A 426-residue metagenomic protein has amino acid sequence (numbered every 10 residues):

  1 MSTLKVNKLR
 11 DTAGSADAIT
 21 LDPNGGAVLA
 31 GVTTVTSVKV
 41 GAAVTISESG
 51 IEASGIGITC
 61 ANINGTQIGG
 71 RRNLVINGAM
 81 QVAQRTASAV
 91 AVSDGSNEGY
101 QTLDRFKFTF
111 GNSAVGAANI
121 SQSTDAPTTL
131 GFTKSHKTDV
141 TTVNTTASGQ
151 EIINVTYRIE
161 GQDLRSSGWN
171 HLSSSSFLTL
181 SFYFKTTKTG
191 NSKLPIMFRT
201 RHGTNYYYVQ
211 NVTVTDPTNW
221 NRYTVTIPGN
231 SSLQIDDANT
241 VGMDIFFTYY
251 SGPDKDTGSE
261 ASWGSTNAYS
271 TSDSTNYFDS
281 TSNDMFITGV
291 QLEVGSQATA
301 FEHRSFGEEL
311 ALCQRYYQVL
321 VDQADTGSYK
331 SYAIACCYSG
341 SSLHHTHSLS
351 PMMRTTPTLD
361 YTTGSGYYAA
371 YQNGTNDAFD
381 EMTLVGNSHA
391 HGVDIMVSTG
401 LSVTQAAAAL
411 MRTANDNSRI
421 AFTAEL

Functional and structural regions predicted by a protein language model:
M1-N73, E293-F301: Intrinsic low-complexity, repeat-rich intrinsically disordered segments enriched in small/flexible residues
S54-L426: Extracellular and organelle-lumenal recognition/adhesion modules and their flexible linkers in secreted
